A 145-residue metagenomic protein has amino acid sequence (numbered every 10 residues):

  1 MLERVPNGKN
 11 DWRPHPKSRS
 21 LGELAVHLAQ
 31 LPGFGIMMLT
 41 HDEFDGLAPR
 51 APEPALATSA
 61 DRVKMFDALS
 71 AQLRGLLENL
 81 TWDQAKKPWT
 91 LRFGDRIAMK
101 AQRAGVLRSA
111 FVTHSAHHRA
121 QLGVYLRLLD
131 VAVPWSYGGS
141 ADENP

Functional and structural regions predicted by a protein language model:
L2-E3, N7-P52, L91-P145: Short, contiguous alpha-helical
M37-T81: Helix-adjacent hinge/juxtasegments
N79-D95: Acidic catalytic patch
